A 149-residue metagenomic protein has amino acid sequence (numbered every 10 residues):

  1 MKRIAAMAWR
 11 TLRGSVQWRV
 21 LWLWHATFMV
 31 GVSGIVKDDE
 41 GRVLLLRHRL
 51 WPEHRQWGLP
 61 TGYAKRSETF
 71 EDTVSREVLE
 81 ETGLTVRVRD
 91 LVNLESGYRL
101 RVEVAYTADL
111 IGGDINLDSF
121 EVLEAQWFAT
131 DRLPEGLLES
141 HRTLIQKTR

Functional and structural regions predicted by a protein language model:
M1-S33: Acidic, metal-coordinating catalytic segment for phosphate/diphosphate chemistry, firing primarily on the Nudix
A26, W51, L94-R99, S119: A short beta-turn/loop motif at secondary-structure boundaries
F28, R55, L100-V102: Residue-level preference for beta-strand/loop junctions
V30-V32, G41, V102-V104, L123: Change "...and in nucleic-acid phosphodiester-cleaving endonucleases..." to "...and in nucleic-acid processing enzymes
D38, R42-E80: Conserved Nudix-box catalytic region and its N-terminal flanking loop in Nudix hydrolases and closely related
L84-N93: A short coil-to-beta-strand element that immediately follows conserved catalytic motifs
E95-N116, Q126: Active-site-adjacent beta-strand/loop module that shapes the phosphate/pyrophosphate-binding cleft
L117-T148: NUDIX/MutT-family hydrolases
